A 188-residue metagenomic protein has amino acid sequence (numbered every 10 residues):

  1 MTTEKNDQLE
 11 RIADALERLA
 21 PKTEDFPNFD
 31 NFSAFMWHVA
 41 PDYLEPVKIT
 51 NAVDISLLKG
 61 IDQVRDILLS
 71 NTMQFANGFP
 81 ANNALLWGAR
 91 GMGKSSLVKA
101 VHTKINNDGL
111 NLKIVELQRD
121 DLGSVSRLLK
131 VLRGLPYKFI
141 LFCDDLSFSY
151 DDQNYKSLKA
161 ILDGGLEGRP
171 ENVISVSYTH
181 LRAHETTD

Functional and structural regions predicted by a protein language model:
K5-L44: Interdomain "pre-motor" coupling segment immediately N-terminal to P-loop NTPase/helicase cores
V47-D66: Dynamic helix-loop-helix/coil hinge segments at AAA+ ATPase domain boundaries and subdomain interfaces
I67-N77: Pre-Walker A adenine-sensing motif
A81-L97: Walker A/P-loop nucleotide-binding motif
I105-P136, S149: AAA+/P-loop NTPase substrate/partner-engagement loops
Y137-N154: Conserved P-loop NTPase "ATPase switch" module shared by AAA+ and STAND
D152-I174, L181: Conserved catalytic/switch belt of AAA+ P-loop NTPases
T179-T186: Conserved small/polar residues in nucleotide/adenosyl-binding loops
